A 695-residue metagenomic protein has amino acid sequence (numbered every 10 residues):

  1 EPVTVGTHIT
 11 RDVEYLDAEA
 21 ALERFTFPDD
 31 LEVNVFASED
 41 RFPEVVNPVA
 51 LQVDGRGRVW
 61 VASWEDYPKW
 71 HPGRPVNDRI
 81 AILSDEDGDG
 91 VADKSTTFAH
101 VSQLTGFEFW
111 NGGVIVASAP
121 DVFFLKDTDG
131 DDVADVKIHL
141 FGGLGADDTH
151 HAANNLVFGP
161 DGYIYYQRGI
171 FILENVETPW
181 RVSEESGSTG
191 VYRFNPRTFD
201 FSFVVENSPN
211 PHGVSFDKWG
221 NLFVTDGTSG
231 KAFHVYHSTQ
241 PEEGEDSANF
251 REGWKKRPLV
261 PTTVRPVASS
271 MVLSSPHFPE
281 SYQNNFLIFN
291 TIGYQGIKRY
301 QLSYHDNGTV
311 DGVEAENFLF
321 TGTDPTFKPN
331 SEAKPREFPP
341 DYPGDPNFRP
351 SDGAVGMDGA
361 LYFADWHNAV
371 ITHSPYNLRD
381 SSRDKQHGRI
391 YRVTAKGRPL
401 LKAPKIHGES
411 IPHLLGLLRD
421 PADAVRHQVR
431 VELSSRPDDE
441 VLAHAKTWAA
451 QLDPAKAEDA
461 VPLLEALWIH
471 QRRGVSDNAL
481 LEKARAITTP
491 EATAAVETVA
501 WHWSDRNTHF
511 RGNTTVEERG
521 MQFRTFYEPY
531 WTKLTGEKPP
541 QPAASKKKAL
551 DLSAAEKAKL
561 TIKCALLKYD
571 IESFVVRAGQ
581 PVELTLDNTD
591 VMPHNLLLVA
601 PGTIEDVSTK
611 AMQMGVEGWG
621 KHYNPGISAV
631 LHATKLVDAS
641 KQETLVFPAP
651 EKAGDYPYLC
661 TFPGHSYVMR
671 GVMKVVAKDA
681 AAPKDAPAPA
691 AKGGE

Functional and structural regions predicted by a protein language model:
E1-D30, R519-E556, K684-K692: N-terminal pre-domain segments of enzymes
E1-L414, E432-S434: Beta-propeller domains with acidic blade repeats across secreted/periplasmic ectodomains and cytosolic WD/CNH propellers
Q52, R58, S215, E572-L598 (+2 more regions): Beta-strand cores of secreted/periplasmic/IMS beta-sandwich domains, seen most often in copper-related folds
L140, H413-L415, H444-A449, L480-A484 (+1 more regions): Buried hydrophobic core positions in alpha-solenoid tandem helical repeats
L400-P404, R426-P437, A460-V475, A479-A486 (+3 more regions): Structural detector for internal amphipathic alpha-helices that build alpha-solenoid repeat scaffolds
P421-A422, D453, E458-D459, T488-T489: Short inter-helical turns and helix N-cap capping residues of alpha-solenoid HEAT/ARM repeat scaffolds
S553-P581: N-terminal edge beta-strand
K621, S628-E695: Extracellular/periplasmic metallocenter environments
